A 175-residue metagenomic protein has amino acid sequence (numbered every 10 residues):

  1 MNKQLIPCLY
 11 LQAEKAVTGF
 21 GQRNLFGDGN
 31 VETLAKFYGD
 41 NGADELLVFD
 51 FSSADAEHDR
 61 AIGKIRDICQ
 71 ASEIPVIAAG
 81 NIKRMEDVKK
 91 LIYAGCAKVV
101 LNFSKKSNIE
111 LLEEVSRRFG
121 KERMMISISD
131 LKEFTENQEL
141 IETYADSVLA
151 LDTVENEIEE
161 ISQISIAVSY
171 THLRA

Functional and structural regions predicted by a protein language model:
M1-I65, A71, K83-E86, D130-E159 (+1 more regions): Conserved N-terminal beta1-alpha1 strand-loop-helix module at the mouth
I6, I77-A79, V100, M125-S127 (+1 more regions): Structural detector of well-ordered beta-strand residues that form the stable sheet scaffold of enzyme domains
H58-I77, E114-S127: Alpha-helix-loop-beta-strand connector modules within alpha/beta enzyme cores
A78-N81, D87, L91, V100-N102: Hydrophobic alpha-helical segments and helix pairs
K90-V99, R118-R123, I141-S147, S165-I166: Glycine-enriched alpha-helix->loop->beta-strand junction motifs that scaffold or abut catalytic
A94-L111, D152: Glycine-rich phosphate-binding active-site loops on the catalytic face of alpha/beta enzymes
N108-T143: Short histidine
T171-A175: Conserved small/polar residues in nucleotide/adenosyl-binding loops
